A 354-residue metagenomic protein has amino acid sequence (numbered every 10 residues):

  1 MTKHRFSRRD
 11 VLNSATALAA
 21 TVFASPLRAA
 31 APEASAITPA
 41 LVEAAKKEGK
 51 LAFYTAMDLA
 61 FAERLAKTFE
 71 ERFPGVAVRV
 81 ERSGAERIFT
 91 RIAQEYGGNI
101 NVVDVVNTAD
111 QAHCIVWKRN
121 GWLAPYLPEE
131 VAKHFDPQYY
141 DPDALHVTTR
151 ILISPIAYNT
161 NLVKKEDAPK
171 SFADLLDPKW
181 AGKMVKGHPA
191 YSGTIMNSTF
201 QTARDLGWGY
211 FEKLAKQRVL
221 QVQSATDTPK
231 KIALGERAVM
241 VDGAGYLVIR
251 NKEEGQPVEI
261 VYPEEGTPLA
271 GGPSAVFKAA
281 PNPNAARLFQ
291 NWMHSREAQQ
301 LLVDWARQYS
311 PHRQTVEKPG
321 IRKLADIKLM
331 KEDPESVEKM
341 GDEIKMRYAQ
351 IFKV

Functional and structural regions predicted by a protein language model:
M1-D10, S14-F23: N-terminal secretory signal peptides
S35-K46, K50-A52, A56-G75, I156: Short, polar/charged alpha-helical segment
T55-A66, V78-Y96, N101-P229, A233-E236: Extracytoplasmic ligand-binding site segments that recognize negatively charged/polar headgroups
A112-V116, A238-P257: A ligand-binding cleft/hinge motif common to bilobed small-molecule-binding domains
I151-L152, F211-A215, L220-V222, E254-A280: Periplasmic-binding protein-like
P155-L162, F200, A270-N282, L301-L302: A bilobed periplasmic-binding-protein/Venus flytrap-type ligand-binding module shared by bacterial periplasmic
W180-A190, M293-E317: Periplasmic-binding protein-like
A298, E317-V354: Extracellular/periplasmic bilobal clamshell ligand-binding domains
